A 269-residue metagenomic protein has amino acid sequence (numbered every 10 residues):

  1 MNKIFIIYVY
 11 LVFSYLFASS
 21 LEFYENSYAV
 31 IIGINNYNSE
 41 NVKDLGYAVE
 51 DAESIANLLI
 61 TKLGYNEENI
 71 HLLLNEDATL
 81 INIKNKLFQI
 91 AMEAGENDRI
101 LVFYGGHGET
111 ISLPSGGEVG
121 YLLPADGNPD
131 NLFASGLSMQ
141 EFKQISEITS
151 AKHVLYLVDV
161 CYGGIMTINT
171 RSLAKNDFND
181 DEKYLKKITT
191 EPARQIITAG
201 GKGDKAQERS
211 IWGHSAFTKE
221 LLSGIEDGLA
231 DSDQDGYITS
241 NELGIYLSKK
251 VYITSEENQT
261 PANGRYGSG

Functional and structural regions predicted by a protein language model:
I4-Y15: Sec-dependent N-terminal signal peptides
S14, A18-G269: Cysteine endopeptidase catalytic domains of the caspase/legumain-like
